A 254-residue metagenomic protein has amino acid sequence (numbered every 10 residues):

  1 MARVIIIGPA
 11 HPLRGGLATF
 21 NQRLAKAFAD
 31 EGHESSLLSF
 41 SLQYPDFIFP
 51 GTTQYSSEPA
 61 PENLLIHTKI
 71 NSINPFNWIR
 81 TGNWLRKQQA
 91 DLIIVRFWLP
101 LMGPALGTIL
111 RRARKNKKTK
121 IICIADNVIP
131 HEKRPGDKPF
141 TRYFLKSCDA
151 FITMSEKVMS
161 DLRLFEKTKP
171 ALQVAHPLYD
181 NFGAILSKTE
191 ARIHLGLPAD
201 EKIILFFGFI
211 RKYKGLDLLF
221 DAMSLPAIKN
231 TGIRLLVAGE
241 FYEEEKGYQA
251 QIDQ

Functional and structural regions predicted by a protein language model:
M1-P45, F49, P59, Q88 (+1 more regions): N-terminal subdomain of nucleotide-sugar transferases
A10-P12, F207-R211, P226, E240-Y242: Short donor-sugar binding/catalytic loops of nucleotide-sugar-dependent glycosyltransferases, especially enzymes
F40-Y44, I233-Q249: Glycosyltransferase donor-sugar binding loop
I66-N71, R80-P104, T119-K120: Short N-terminal targeting/anchoring amphipathic segment
K117-I122, V128-S147, E156, S160 (+1 more regions): Nucleotide-sugar donor phosphate/pyrophosphate-binding loop at the beta->alpha transition of glycosyltransferases
K146-L186: Donor nucleotide-sugar binding/catalytic pocket of nucleotide-sugar-dependent glycosyltransferases
G183-L197, A250: A short helix/loop element that forms part of the nucleotide-sugar donor recognition site in Leloir-type
P198-K214, F220-M223, L236: Conserved donor-binding/catalytic core segment of Leloir-type glycosyltransferases
